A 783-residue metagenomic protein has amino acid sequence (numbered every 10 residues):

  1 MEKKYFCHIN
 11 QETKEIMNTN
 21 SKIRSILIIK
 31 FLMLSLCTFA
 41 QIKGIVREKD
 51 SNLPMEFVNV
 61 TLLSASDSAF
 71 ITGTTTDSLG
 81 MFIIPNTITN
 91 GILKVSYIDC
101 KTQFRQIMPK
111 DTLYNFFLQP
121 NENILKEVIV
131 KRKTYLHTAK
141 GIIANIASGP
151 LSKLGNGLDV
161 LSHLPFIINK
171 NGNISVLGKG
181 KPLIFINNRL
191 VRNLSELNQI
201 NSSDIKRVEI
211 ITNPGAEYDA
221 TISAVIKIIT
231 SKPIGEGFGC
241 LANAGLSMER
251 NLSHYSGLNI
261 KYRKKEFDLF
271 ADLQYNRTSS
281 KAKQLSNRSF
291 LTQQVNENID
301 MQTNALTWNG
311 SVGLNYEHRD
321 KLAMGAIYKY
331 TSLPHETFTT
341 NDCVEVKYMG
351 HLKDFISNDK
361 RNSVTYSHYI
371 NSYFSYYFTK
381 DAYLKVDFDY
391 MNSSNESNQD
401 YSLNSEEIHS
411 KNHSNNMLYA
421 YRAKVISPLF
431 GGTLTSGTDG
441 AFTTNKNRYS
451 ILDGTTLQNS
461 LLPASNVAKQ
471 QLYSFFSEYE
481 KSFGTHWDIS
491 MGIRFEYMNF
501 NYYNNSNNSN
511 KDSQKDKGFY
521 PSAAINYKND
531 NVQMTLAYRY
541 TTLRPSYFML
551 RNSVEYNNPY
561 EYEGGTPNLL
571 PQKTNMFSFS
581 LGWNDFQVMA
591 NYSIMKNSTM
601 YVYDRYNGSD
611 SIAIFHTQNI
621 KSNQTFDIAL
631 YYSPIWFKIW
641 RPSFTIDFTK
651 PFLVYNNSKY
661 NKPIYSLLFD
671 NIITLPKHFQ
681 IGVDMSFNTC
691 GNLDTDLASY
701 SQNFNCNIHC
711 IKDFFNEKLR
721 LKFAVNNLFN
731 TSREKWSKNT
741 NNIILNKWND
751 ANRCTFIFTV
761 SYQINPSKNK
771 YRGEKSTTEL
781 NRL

Functional and structural regions predicted by a protein language model:
T61-L63, S96-C100, L113-P150, K170-N171 (+2 more regions): Short, acidic, small-residue-rich periplasmic hinge/interaction motif at the N-terminus of Gram-negative outer-membrane
D111-F117, E127, K131, G157-V160 (+4 more regions): N-terminal periplasmic accessory domains that precede and gate Gram-negative outer-membrane beta-barrel machines
H163, R189-G215: Short acidic/polar hinge/loop motifs at secondary-structure boundaries that mediate gating or recognition
N251-S279, Q293-F338, Y366-N371, Y665-N671: Transmembrane beta-barrel wall of Gram-negative outer-membrane proteins
T307-P334, N358-N504, N526-K528, V532-Q533 (+3 more regions): Face-selective signature of the C-terminal outer-membrane beta-barrel domain
D359, A464-A468, K511-Q514, T542-K596 (+2 more regions): Outer-membrane beta-barrel signature, preferentially recognizing the C-terminal barrel domain of Gram-negative
S394, K446, Y497-N501, Y527-M576 (+2 more regions): Surface-exposed extracellular loop regions of Gram-negative outer-membrane beta-barrel proteins, predominantly
L418-R422, L472-S474, G564-T566, L570 (+2 more regions): Outer membrane beta-barrel strand-and-loop segments of large Gram-negative receptors, especially TonB-dependent
